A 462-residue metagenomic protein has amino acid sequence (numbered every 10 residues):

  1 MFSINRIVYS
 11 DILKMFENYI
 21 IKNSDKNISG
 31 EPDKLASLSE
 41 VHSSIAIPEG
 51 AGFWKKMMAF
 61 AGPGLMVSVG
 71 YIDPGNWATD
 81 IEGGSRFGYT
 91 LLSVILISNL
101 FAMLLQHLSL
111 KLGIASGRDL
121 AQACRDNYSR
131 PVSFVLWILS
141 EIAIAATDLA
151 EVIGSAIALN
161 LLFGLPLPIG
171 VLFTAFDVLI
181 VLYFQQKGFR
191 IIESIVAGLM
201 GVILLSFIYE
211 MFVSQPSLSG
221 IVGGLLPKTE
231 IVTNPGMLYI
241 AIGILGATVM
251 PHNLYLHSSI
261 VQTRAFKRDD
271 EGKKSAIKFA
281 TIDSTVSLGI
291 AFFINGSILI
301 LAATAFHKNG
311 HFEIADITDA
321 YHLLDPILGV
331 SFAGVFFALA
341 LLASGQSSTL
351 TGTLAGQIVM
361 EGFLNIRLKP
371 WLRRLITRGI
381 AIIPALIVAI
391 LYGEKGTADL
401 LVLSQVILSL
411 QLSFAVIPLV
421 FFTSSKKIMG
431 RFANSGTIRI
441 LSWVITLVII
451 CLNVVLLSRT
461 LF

Functional and structural regions predicted by a protein language model:
S39-I45, T79-G84, H107-V132, I157 (+3 more regions): Flexible loop linkers connecting adjacent transmembrane helices in multi-pass alpha-helical membrane transporters
K55, E82-H107, A121-R125, V132 (+1 more regions): Extracellular loop-to-transmembrane helix junctions
V67, V94-N127, L136-I142, S347: Juxtamembrane transmembrane-helix boundary signature
A102-A115, V261-A265, D269-E271, G289-D319: Extracellular/periplasmic helix-exit of transmembrane alpha-helices
P131-S133, P168-V171, V286, G334 (+3 more regions): Loop-to-transmembrane helix boundary motifs in multi-pass membrane proteins
W137-I138, L162-F184, V202-S206, W371-I387 (+1 more regions): Transmembrane alpha-helical segments of multi-pass small-molecule transport proteins
F173-T174, F184-S214, N434-R439, V444-I445: Membrane-interface loop-to-helix entry segments
V178, M200-T229, L238-S259, P418-K427 (+1 more regions): Hydrophobic alpha-helical segments and their helix-loop junctions in multi-pass secondary transporters
